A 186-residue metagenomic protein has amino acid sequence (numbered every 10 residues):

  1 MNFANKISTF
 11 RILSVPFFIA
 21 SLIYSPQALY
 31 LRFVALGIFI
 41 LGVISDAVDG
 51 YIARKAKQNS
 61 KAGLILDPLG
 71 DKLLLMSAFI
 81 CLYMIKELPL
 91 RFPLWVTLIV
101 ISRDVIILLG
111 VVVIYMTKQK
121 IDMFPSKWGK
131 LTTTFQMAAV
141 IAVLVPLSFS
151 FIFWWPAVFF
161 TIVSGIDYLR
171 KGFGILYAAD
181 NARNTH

Functional and structural regions predicted by a protein language model:
M1-H186: Alpha-helical transmembrane bundles and membrane-interface segments of multipass inner-membrane proteins
